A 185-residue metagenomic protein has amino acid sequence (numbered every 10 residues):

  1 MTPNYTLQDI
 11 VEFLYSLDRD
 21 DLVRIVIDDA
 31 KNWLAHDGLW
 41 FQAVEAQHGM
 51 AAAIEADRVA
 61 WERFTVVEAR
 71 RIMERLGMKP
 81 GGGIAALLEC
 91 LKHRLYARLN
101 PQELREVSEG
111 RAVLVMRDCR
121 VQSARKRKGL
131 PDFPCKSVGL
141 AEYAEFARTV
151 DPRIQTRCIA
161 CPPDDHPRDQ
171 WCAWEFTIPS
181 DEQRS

Functional and structural regions predicted by a protein language model:
M1-V113, R120-V138, R148-A173, P179-S185: N-terminal accessory segment detector
